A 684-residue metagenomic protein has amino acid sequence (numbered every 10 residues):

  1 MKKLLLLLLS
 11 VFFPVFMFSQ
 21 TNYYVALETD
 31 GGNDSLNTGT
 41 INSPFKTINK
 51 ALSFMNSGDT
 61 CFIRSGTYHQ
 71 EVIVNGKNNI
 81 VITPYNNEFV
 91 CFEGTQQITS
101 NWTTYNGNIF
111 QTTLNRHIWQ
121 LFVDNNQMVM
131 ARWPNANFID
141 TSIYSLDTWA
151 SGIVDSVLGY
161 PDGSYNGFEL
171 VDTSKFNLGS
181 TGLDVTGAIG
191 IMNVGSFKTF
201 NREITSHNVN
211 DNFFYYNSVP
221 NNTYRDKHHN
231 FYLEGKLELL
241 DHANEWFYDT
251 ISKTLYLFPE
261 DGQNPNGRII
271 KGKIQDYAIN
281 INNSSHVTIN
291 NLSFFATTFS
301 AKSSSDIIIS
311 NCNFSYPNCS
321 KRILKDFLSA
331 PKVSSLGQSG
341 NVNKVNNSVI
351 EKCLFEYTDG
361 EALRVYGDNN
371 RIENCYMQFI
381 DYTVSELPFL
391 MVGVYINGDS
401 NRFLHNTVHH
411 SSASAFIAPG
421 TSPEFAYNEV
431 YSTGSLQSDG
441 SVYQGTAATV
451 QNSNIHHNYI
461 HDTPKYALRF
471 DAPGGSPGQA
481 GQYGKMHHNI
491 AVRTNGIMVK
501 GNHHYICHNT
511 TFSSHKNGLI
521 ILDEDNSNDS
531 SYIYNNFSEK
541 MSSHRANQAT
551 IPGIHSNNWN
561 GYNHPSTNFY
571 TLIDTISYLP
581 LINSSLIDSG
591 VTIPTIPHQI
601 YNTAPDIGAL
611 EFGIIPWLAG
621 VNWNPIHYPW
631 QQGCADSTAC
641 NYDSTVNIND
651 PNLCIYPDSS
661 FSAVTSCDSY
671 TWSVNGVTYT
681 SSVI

Functional and structural regions predicted by a protein language model:
L6-L9, P14, G620, H627-I684: Primarily marks secretory-pathway-exposed extracellular/lumenal segments that are disulfide- and glycosylation-prone
M17-Q20: Boundary at the C-terminal end of the N-terminal hydrophobic targeting segment
Y24-G337, P580, V591-A604, A609-E611 (+2 more regions): Extracellular polysaccharide-degrading/modifying enzymes targeting complex plant/algal/animal polysaccharides
C61, V72, I80, V90 (+23 more regions): Solenoid scaffold repeats with emphasis on beta-solenoid/beta-helix
F62, Q70-V81, P477-N583: Predominantly extracellular beta-rich ligand-binding scaffolds that present long acidic/polar faces for carbohydrate
E71-V72, A296-A301, N318-D326, L336-Q338 (+11 more regions): Short glycine/acidic-rich loop motifs that flank beta-strands on beta-rich extracellular proteins
L257-P259, Q263-K271, I307-N341, E351-K352 (+5 more regions): Acidic/polar low-complexity surface segments
L292, C312, S348, C353 (+13 more regions): Consensus "Asn ladder" position of solenoid repeat domains
